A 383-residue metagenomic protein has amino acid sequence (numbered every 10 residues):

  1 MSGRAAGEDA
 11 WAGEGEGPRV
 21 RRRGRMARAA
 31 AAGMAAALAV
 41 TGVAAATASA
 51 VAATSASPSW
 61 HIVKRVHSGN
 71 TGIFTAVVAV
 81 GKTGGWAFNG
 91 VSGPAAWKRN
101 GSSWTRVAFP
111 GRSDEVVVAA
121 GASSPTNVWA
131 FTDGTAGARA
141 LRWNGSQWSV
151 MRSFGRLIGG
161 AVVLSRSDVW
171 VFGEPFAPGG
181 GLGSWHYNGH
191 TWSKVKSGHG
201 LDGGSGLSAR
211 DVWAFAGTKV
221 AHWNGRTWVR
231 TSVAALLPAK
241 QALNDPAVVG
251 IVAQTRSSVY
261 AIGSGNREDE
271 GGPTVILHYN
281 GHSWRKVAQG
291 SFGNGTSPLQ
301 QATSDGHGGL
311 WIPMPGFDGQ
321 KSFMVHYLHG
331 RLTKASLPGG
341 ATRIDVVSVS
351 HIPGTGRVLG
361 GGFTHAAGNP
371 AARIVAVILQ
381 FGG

Functional and structural regions predicted by a protein language model:
S2-A53: Secretory targeting and sorting signals
A53-G383: Residue-level hotspots at or immediately adjacent to binding/recognition sites across diverse folds
